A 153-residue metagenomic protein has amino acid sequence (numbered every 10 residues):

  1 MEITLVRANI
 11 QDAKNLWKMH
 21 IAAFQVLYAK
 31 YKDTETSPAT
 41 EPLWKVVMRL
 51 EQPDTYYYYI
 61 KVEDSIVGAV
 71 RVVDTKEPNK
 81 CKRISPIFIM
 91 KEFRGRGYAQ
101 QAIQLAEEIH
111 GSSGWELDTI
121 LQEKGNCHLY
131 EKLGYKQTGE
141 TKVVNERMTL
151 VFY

Functional and structural regions predicted by a protein language model:
T4-K18: A short beta-loop-alpha structural element at the N-terminal edge of CoA-dependent acyl/N-acetyltransferase catalytic
I21-V47: Conserved GNAT-fold acetyl-CoA-binding loop/helix
K45-Y59: A short helix-loop-beta-strand connector motif used in the catalytic cores of GNAT acetyltransferases and, in some
Y59, S65-D74, C81-R83, F88: Conserved beta-strand in the GNAT
D74-S85, R94, S112-S113, N145-T149: A conserved beta-turn-beta hairpin within the catalytic core of GNAT-like acetyltransferases that forms part
P86-I89, G95-E108, H128-K132: Conserved acetyl-CoA-binding loop-helix of GNAT-fold acetyltransferases
I109-L121: Conserved GNAT acetyl-CoA-binding A-motif
E131-T141: Conserved acetyl-CoA-binding loop of GNAT-fold acetyltransferases
